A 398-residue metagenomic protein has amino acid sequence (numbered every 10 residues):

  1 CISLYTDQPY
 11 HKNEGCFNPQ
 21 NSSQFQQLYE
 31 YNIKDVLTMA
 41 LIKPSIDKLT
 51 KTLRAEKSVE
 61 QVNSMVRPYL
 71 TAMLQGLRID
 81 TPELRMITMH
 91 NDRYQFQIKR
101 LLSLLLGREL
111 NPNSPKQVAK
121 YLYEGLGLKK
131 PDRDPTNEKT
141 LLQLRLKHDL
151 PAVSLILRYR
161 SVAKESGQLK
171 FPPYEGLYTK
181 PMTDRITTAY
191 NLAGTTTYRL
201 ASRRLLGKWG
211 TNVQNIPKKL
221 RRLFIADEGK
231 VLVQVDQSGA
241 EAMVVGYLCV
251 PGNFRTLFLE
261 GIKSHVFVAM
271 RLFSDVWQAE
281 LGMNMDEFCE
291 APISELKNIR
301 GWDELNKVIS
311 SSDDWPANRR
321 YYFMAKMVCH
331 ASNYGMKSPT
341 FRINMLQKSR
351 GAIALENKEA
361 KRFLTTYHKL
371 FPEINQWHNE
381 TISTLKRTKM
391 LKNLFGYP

Functional and structural regions predicted by a protein language model:
C1-N13, F17-K219, I225-V231, S238-E241 (+5 more regions): Conserved "right-hand" nucleotidyltransferase catalytic core of DNA-directed polymerases
E30, V235, T256-L259: Conserved, non-catalytic sequence blocks in retroelement Pol enzymes and Pol-derived host proteins
L106, R387, L391-P398: Short, intrinsically disordered, charge-balanced linker/junction segments flanking boundaries in proteins
E241-E290: Metal-dependent catalytic core segments for phosphate chemistry
F273, N318-R319, F371: Residue-level recognition of alpha-helix termini/interfacial anchor residues
Q278-P316: Charged, glycine/proline-rich intrinsically disordered loops and linkers
Y321-N333: Short, amphipathic alpha-helical "recognition" segments used to contact nucleic acids or chromatin
